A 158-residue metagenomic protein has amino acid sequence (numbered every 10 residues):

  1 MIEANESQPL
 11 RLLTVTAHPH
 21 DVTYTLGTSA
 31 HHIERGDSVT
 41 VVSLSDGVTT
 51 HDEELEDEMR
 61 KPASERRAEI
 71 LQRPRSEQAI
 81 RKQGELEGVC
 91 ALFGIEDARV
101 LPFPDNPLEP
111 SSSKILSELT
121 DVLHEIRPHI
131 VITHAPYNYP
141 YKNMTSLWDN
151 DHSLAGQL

Functional and structural regions predicted by a protein language model:
M1-I126: Active-site rim/loop-helix segments in enzyme catalytic domains that contact anionic ligands
V15-P19, A135, D149: Histidine-centered catalytic micro-motifs
D57-M59, Y141-D151: Short, flexible/disordered intra-domain loops and linkers
R60-P62, E125-R127, I132, H152-A155: Generic low-polarity alpha-helical segments
I95, L119-M144: Proline-aspartate-enriched helix->loop->beta-strand connector
S113-E118, D149-Q157: Charged helix-capping and loop-helix junction motifs
